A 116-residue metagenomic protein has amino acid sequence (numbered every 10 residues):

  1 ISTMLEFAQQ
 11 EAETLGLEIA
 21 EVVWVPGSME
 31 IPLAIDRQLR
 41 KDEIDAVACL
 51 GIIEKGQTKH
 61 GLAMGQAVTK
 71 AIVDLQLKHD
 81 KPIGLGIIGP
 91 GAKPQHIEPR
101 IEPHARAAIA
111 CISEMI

Functional and structural regions predicted by a protein language model:
I1-W24: Glycine-rich phosphate/diphosphate-binding loop of Rossmann-like nucleotide-binding domains
E13, L39-R40, L77: Residue-level signal for alpha-helix termini/capping positions
L15-I19, I53-Q57, K93-Q95: Glycine/charged-rich beta-loop-alpha catalytic/anionic-binding loops adjacent to active sites
E21, D45-C49, K81-I87: Structural motif
V25-G27, G51-I53, I87-G91: Short, ordered loop/turn segments at secondary-structure junctions
E30-A71: Glycine-rich phosphate-binding loop
G61-L62, V68-I116: C-terminal binding/interaction regions
